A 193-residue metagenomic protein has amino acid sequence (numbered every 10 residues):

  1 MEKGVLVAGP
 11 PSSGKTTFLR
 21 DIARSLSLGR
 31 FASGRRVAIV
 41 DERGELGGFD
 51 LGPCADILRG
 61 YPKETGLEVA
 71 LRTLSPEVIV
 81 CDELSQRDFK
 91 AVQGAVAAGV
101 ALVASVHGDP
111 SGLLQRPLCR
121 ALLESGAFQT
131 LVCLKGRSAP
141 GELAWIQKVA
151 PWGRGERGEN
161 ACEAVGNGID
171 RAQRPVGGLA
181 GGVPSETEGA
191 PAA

Functional and structural regions predicted by a protein language model:
E2-I22: Glycine-rich phosphate-binding P-loop
L6-A8, L19, A38-E42, V80-C81: Short, conserved beta-strand edge motifs with alternating hydrophobic and charged residues
A8-P11, D56-G60, C81-L84: Glycine- and other small-residue-rich loops at beta-strand/loop junctions that grip anionic moieties
F18-D21, T65-V69, A91: Well-ordered alpha-helical segments embedded in enzymatic catalytic cores
S27-R72: P-loop NTPase switch/communication element
F49-L51, Y61, V69, L102 (+3 more regions): DE-rich acidic low-complexity regions and acidic surface loops
S75-P76, C81-L131, G136: Conserved P-loop NTPase nucleotide-binding/switch module
Q129-A193: Conserved P-loop NTPase
